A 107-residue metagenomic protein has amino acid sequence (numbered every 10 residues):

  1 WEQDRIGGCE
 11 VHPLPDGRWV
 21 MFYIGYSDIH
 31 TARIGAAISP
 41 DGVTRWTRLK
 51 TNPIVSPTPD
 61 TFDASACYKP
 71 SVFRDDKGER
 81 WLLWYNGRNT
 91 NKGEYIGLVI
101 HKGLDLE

Functional and structural regions predicted by a protein language model:
W1-E107: Carbohydrate-active catalytic/glycan-binding domains of CAZyme proteins, especially the secreted or lumenal ectodomains
